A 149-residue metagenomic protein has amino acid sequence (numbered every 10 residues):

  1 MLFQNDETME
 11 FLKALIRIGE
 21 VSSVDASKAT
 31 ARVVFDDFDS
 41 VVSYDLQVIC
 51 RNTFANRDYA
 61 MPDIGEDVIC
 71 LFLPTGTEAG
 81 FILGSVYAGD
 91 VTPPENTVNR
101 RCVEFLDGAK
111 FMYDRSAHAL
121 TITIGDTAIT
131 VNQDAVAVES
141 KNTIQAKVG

Functional and structural regions predicted by a protein language model:
M1-R17: Short boundary/loop segments of OB/S1/cold-shock single-stranded nucleic-acid-binding domains
L2-N5, Y59, D63-D67, L73-G149: Right-handed beta-helix
G19, D36, C50-R51: Helix-turn-helix-like N-terminal two-helix hairpins of bacterial/phage DNA-binding regulators
V21-S23, I82: Conserved hydrophobic positions within beta-strands
S27-V33: Short aromatic-glycine-enriched beta-strand elements
V33-Y44, R101, F105-D107: Short solvent-exposed strand/turn elements
V42-Y59: Beta-strand/loop nucleic-acid-binding surfaces
